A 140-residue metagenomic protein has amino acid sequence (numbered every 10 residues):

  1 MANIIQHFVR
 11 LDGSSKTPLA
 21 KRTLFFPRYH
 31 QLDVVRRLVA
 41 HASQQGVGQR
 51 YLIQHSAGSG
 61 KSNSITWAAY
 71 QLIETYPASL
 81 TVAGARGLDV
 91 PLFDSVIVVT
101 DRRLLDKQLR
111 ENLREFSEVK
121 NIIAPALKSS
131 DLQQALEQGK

Functional and structural regions predicted by a protein language model:
M1-V96, T100, L104, Q108-K120 (+1 more regions): ATP-dependent helicase/translocase motor core
I123-L127: Phosphate/diphosphate-binding loops
S129-K140: Conserved motor-coupling elements within RecA-like helicase/translocase cores
